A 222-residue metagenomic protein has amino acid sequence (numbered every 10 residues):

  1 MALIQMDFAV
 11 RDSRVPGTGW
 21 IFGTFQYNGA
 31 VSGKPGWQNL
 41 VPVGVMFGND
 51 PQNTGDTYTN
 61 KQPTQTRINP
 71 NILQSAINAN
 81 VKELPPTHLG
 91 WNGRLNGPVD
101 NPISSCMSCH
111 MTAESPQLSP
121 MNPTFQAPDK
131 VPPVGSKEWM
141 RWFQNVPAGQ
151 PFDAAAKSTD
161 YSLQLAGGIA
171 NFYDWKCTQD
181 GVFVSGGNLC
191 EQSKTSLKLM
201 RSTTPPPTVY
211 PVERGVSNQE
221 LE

Functional and structural regions predicted by a protein language model:
A2-E222: Sequence context surrounding c-type heme c attachment/ligation sites in exported
